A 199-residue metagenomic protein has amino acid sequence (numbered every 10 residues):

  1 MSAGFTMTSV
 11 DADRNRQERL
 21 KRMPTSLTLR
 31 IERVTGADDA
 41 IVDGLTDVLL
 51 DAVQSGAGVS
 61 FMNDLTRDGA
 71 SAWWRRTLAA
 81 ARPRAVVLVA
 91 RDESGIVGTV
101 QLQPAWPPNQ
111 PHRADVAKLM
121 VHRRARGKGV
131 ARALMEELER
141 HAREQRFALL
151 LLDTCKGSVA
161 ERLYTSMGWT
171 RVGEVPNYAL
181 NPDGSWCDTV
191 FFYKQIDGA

Functional and structural regions predicted by a protein language model:
D13-N15: Intrinsic-disorder-associated, low-complexity terminal segments enriched in Asp/Asn/His/Tyr and depleted of Lys/Arg
R19-R30, V34-D39, T170, N181-A199: Terminal substrate-recognition subdomain of acyl/acetyltransferases
L29-K118, H122-R124, M135-E137, H141 (+1 more regions): Acetyl-CoA-dependent GNAT
G129: Conserved G/P- and acidic residue-centered "switch" motifs that form tight phosphate/ATP-binding loops in soluble
M135, A142-D153: Conserved GNAT acetyl-CoA-binding A-motif
L151-C155, T165, T170-W186: Conserved catalytic-core motifs of GNAT/GCN5-like acyltransferases
